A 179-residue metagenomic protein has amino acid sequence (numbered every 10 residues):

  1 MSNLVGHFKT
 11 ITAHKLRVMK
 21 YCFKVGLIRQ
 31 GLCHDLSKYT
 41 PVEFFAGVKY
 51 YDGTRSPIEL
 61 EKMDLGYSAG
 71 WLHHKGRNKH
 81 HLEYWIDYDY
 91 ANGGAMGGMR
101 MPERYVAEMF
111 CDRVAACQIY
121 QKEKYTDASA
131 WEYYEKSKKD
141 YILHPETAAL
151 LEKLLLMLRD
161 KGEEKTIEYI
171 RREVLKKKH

Functional and structural regions predicted by a protein language model:
M1-H179: Metal-dependent phosphohydrolase cores
